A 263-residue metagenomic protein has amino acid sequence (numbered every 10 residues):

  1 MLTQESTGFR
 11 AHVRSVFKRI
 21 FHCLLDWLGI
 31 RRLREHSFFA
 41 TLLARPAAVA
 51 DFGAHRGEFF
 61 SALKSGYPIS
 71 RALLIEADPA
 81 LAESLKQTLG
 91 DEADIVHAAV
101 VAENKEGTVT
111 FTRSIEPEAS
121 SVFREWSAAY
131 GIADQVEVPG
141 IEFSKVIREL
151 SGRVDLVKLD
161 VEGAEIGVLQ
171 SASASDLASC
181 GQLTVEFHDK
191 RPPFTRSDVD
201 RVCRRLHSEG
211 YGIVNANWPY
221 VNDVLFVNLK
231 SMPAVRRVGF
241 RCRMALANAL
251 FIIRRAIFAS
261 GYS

Functional and structural regions predicted by a protein language model:
M1-S263: Phosphate/nucleotide-binding beta-alpha loop and adjacent structural elements of enzyme active sites
